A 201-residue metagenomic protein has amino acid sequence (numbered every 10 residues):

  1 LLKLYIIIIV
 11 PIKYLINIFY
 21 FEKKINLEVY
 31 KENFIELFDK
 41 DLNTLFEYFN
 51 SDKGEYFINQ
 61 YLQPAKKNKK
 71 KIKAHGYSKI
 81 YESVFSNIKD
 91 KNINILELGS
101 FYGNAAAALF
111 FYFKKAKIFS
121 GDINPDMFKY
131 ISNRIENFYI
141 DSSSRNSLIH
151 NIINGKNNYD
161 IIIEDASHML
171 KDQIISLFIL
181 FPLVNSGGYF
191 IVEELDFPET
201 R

Functional and structural regions predicted by a protein language model:
L1-I163, S167-V192, D196-R201: A short alpha-helical cap/connector motif
